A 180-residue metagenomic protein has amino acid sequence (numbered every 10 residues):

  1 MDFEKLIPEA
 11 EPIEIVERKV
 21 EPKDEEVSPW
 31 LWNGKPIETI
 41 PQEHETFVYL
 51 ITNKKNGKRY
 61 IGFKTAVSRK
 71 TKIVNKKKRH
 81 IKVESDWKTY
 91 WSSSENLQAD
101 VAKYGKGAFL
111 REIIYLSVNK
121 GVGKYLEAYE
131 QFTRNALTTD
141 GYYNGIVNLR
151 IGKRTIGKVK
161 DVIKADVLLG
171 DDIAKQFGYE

Functional and structural regions predicted by a protein language model:
F3: Basic, glycine-rich
L6-P8, I13-Y179: Structure-specific nucleic-acid interaction/processing domains
